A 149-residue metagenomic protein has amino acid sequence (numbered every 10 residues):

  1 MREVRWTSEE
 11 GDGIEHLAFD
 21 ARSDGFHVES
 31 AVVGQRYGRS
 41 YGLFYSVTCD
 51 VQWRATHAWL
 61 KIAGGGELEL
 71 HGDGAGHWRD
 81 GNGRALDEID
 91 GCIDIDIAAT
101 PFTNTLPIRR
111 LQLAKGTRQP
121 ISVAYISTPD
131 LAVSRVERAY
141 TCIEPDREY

Functional and structural regions predicted by a protein language model:
M1-D50: Short N-terminal edge-element motif at the start of the domain
M1-H16, L68-Y149: Solvent-exposed helix/loop surface patches that form functional interfaces
V32, W53, L106-I108: Long, contiguous hydrophobic alpha-helical segments, chiefly transmembrane helices and signal peptides
R36-N82: Hydrophobic/aromatic-rich structural module bridging two neighboring secondary-structure elements via a short loop
